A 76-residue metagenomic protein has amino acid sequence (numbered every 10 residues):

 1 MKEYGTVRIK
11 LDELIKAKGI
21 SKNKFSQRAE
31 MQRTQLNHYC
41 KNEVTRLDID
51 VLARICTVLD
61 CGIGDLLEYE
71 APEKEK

Functional and structural regions predicted by a protein language model:
M1-G19: A short, Lys/Arg-rich alpha-helix, primarily the initiator
D12, N23, A53: Residues within the helices of the helix-turn-helix
I15, C40, V51, L59 (+1 more regions): DNA major-groove recognition helix of helix-turn-helix
I15, S26, C56: The alpha-helix within a helix-turn-helix
G19-H38: Short alpha-helical DNA-recognition segment
Q32, E43, E70-E73: The DNA-recognition helices of helix-turn-helix-type DNA-binding domains
H38, L67-K76: Short, charged recognition helix plus adjacent turn of helix-turn-helix-like nucleic-acid-binding domains
E43-R54: Short, basic-rich loop-to-helix N-cap that marks the start of a DNA-contacting helix
